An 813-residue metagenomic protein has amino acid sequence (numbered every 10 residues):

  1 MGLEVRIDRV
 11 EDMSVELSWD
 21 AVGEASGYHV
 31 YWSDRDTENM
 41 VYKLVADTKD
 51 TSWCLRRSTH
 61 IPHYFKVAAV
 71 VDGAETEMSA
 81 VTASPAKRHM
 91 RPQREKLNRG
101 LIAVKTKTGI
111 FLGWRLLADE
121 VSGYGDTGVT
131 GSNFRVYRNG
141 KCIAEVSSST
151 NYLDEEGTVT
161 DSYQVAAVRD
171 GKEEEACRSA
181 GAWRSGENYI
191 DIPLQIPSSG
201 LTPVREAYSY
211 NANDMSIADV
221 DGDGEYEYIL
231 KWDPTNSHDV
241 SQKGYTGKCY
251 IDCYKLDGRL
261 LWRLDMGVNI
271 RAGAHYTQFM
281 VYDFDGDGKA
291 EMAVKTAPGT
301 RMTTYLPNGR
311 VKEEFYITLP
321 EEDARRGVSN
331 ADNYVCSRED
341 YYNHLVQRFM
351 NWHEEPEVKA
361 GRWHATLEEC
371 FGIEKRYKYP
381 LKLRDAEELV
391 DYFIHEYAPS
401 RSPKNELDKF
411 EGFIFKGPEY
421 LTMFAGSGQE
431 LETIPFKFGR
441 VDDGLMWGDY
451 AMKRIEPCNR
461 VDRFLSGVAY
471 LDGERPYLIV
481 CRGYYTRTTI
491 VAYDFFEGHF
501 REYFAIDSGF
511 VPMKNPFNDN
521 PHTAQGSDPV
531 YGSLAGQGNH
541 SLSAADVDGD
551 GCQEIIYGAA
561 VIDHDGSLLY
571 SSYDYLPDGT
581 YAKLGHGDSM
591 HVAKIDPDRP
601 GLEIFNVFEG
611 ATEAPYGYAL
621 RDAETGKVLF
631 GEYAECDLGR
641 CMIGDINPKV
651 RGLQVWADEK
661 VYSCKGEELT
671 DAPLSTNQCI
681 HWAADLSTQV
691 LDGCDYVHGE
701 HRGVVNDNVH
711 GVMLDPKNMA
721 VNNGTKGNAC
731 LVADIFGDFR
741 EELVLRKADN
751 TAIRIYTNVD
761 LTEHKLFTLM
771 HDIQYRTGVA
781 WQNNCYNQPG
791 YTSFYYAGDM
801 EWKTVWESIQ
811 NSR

Functional and structural regions predicted by a protein language model:
M1-E24, A74-Y124, R178-G186: Pro/Thr/Ser/Gly-rich low-complexity, intrinsically disordered linker/stalk tracts
V15, V22, W32, Y42-V45 (+2 more regions): Membrane-topology and secretion signals of cell-surface/extracellular proteins
V22-S26, V129-G131: Short proline/glycine-enriched turn/loop motifs at strand-loop junctions of beta-rich domains
H29, R57, A86-N98, G109 (+4 more regions): Beta-propeller-forming repeat regions
R35-E38: Acidic glycine-/aspartate-rich tracts in secreted/extracellular proteins
K43-K49, I143-S148: Short beta-strand segments within Ig-like beta-sandwich modules, predominantly Fibronectin type-III
Y64-A68, Q164-A166: Extracellular recognition modules
V70-E75, V168-K172: Short, solvent-exposed loop/turn segments at the edges of extracellular beta-sandwich modules
